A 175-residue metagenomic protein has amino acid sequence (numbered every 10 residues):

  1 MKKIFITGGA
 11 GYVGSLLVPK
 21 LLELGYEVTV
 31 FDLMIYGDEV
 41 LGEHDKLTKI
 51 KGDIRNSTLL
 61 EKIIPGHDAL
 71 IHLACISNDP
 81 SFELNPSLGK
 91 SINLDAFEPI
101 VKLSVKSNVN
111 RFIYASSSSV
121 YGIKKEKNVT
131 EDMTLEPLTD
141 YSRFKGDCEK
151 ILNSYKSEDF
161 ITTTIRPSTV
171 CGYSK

Functional and structural regions predicted by a protein language model:
I4-L24: N-terminal Rossmann NAD(P)H-binding glycine-rich loop of SDR-like oxidoreductase domains
Y26-I35: Conserved glycine-rich Rossmann-like NAD(P)H-binding loop of the short-chain dehydrogenase/reductase
D45-N56: Rossmann-fold cofactor-recognition segment
I54-I92: NAD(P)H-binding glycine-rich loop region in Rossmannoid oxidoreductase-like domains and their noncatalytic homologs
R55, L84-P99, L135, T139 (+1 more regions): Glycine-rich NAD(P)-binding loop of the Rossmann-fold in SDR/ketoreductase-type enzymes
H72, E98-T139, T163: Conserved Rossmann-fold NAD(P)-dependent oxidoreductase catalytic core, especially the SDR/UDP-sugar
I123, L138-T163: Active-site Tyr-X1-5-Lys
G146, C171-K175: Glycine/proline-rich active-site loop of Rossmann-fold NAD(P)-dependent oxidoreductases
